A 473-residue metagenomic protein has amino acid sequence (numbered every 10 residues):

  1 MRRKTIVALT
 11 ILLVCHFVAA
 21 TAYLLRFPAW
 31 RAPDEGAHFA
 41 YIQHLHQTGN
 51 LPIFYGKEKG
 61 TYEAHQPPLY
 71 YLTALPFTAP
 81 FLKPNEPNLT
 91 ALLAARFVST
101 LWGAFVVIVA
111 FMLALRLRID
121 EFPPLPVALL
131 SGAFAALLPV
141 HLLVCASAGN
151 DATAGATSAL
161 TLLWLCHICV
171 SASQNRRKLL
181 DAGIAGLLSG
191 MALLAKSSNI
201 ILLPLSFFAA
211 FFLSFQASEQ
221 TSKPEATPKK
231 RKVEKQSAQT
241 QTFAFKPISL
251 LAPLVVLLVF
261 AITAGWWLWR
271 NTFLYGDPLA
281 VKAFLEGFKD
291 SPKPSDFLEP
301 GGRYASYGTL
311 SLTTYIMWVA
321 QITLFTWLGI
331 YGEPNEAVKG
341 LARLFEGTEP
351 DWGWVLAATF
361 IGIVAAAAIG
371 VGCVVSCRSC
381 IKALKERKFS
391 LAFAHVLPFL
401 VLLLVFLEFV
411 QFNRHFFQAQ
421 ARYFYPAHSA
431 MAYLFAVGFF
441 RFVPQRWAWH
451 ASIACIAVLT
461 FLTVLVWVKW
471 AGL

Functional and structural regions predicted by a protein language model:
T5-E35, H44, G49-P52, K57 (+3 more regions): Transmembrane signal-anchor helices characteristic of membrane glycosylation enzymes that use polyprenol
A19, G36-H65, L69, F77-N85 (+1 more regions): Extracytosolic helix-loop segments that constitute the early lumenal/periplasmic catalytic or substrate-binding loops
P33, V98-L101, L130-L165, A195 (+2 more regions): Multi-pass, polyprenyl lipid-linked donor-dependent membrane glycosyltransferases
E86-L89, A110-L137, A156, K230 (+1 more regions): Transmembrane-helix signature of polytopic, membrane-embedded enzymes that assemble or transfer cell-envelope glycans
L89-G103, T313-L402: Membrane-interface anchor segments at the N-terminal boundary of transmembrane helices in multi-pass membrane enzymes
L93-E121, L160-L163, V371: Transmembrane-helix motifs of polytopic, lipid-linked glycan transferases
D181-K196, L203, F207, V259: Membrane-interface alpha helices of multi-pass inner-membrane proteins
L202-F260, A283-F284: Perimembrane helix-loop-helix junctions
